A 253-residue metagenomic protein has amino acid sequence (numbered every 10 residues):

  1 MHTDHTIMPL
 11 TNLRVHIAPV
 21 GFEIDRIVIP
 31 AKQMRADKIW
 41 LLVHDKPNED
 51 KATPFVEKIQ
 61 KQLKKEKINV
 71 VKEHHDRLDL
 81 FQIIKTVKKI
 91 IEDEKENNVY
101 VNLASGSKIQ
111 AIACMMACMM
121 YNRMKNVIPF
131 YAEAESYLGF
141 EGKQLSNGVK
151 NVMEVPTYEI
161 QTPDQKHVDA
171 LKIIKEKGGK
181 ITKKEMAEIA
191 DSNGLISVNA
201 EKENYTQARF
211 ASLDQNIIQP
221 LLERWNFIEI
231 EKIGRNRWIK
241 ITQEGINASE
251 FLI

Functional and structural regions predicted by a protein language model:
M1-N98, I112-I253: Long, low-complexity, Lys/Arg-enriched
N98-A104: Short glycine-rich phosphate-binding loop at a beta-alpha junction
G106-K108: Polyanion-engaging groove/track-forming segments
